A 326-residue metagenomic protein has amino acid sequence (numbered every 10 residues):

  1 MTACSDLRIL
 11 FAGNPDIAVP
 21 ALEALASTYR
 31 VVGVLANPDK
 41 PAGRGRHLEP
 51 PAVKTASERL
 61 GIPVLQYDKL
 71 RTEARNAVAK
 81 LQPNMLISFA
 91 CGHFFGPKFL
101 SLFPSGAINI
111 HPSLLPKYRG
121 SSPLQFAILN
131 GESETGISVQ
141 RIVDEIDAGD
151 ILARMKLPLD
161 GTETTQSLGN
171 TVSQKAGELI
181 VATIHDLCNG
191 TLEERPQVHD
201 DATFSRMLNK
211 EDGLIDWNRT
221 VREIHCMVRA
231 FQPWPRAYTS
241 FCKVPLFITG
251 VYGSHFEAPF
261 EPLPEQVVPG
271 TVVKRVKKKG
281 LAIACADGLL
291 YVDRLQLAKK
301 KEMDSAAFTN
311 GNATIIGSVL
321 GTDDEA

Functional and structural regions predicted by a protein language model:
M1-G45: N-terminal Rossmann-like dinucleotide-binding module
G13, V34, S57, L86 (+7 more regions): A residue-level signal for conserved active-site and pocket-lining positions in enzyme catalytic cores
S27, N37, M85-E211: Donor/substrate-binding cores of folate-linked one-carbon enzymes
K40-E58: N-terminal beta-loop-helix "entrance" segment that forms/cooperates in small-molecule cofactor or anionic ligand
V64-A74: Glycine-rich, highly charged phosphate/nucleotide-binding loops
T72-Q82: Short amphipathic alpha-helix with an adjacent loop that forms part of the alpha/beta core around
H199-A326: Internal anion-binding site segments
